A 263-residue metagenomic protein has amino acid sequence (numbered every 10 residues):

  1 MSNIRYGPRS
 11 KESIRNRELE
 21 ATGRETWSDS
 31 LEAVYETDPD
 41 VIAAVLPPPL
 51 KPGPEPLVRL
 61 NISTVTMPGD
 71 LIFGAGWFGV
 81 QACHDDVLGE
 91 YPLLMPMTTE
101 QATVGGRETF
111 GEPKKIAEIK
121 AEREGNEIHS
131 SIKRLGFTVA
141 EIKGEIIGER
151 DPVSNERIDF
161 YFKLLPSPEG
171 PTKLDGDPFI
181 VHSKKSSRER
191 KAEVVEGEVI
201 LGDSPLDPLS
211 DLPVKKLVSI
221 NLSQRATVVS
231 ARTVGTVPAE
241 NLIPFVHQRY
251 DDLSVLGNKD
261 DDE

Functional and structural regions predicted by a protein language model:
M1-T22: Short acidic N-proximal helix/loop "leader" segments that mark the beginning of a domain or an inter-domain linker
N3-I4, S13-I14, E108-E263: Interaction-surface and assembly-scaffold signal
S10-N16, T26-E32, P39, V45 (+1 more regions): Structured soluble/peripheral alpha/beta segments that form catalytic or ligand/cofactor-binding pockets
E32-Y35, F78-V80, V194-G202: Short beta-strand element of the conserved SAM-dependent methyltransferase core
P49: Oxidoreductase and adenylate-handling cofactor-binding alpha/beta cores
